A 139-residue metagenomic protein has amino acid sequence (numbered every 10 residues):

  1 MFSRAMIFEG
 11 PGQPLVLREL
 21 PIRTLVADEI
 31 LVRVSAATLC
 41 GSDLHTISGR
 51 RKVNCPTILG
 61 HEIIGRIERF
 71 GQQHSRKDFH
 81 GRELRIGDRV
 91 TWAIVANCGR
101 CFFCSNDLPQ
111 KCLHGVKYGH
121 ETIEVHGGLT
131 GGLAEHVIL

Functional and structural regions predicted by a protein language model:
M1-M6: Short structural boundary motif marking the start of a folded domain
I7-P14: Extracellular beta-rich ligand/substrate-recognition surface
V16, C40: Conserved Rossmann-like nucleotide-binding pocket used by diverse enzymes that bind dinucleotide cofactors
E19-P21, I138: Generic structural detector for well-ordered beta-strands
R23-A37, R50-S105, T130-G131: Glycine-rich beta-strand-centered segment in the early N-terminal region that forms part of a ligand/cofactor-binding
G41-S48: Cytochrome P450 core scaffold surrounding the K-helix E-X-X-R motif and the conserved "meander" helix-loop region
F79, C98-L139: NAD(P)H dinucleotide-binding glycine-rich loop of Rossmann-like/cofactor-binding domains, especially the beta1-alpha1
